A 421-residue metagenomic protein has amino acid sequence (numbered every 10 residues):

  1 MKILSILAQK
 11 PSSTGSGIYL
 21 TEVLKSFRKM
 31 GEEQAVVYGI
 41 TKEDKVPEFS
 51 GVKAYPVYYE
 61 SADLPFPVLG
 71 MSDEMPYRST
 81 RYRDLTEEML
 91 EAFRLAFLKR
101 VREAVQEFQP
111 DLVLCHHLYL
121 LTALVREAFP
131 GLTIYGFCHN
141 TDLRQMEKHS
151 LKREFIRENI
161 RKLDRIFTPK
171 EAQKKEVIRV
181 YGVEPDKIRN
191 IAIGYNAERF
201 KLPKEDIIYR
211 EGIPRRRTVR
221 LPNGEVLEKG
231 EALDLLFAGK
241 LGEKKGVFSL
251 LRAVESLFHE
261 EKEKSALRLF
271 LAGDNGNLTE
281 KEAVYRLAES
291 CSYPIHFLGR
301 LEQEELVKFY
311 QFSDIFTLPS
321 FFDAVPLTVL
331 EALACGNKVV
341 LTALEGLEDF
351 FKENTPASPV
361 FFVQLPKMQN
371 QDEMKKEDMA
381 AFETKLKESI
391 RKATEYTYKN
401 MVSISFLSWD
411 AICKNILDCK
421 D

Functional and structural regions predicted by a protein language model:
G15, Q371-K420: A charged, aromatic-enriched C-terminal amphipathic alpha-helix characteristic of glycosyltransferases across folds
V36, T41-R102: A conserved catalytic-core segment of Leloir-type glycosyltransferases
A172, G194: Carbohydrate-associated surface elements
I213, E348-I390: Change "using UDP/GDP/dTDP sugars" to "using nucleotide sugars
T218-K245, L251-V254: Conserved donor-binding/catalytic core segment of Leloir-type glycosyltransferases
F270-G273, K281-L301: Nucleotide-activated donor-binding/catalytic signature segment of Leloir-type glycosyltransferases, i.e., the conserved
R300-L301, K308-S313: Short alpha-helical donor nucleotide-sugar binding micro-motif in glycosyltransferases
F321: Aromatic "clamp/platform" in nucleotide-sugar-dependent glycosyltransferases that forms part of the donor/acceptor
